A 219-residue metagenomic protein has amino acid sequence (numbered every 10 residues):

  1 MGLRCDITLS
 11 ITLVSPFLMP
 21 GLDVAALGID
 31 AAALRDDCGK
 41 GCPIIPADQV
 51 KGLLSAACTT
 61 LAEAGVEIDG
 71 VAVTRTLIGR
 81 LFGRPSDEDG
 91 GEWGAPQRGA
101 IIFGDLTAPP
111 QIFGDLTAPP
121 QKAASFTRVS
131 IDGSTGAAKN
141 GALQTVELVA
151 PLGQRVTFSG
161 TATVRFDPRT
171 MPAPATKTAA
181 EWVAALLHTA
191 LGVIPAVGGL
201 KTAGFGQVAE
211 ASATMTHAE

Functional and structural regions predicted by a protein language model:
M1-E219: RNA-binding basic/glycine-rich loop and surface signature characteristic of RAMP-family CRISPR effectors
